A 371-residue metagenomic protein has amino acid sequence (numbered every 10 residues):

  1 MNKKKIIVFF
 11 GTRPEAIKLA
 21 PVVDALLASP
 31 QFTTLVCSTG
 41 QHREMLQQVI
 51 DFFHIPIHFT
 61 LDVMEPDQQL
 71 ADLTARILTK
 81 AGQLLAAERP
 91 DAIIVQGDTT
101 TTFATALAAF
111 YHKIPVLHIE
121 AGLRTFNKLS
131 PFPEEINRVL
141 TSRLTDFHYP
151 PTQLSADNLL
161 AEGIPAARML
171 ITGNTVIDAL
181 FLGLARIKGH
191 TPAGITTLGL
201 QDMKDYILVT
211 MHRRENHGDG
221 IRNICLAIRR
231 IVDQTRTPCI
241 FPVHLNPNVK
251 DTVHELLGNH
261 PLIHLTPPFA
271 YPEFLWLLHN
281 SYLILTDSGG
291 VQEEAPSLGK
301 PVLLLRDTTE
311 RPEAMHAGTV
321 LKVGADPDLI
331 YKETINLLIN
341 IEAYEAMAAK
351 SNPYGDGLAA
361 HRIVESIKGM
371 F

Functional and structural regions predicted by a protein language model:
P30-R76, K80: Conserved nucleotide-sugar phosphate-binding/catalytic loop shared by glycosyltransferases and other
C37-T39, R43-E44, L144-D219, V323 (+2 more regions): A nucleotide-sugar donor-handling region in carbohydrate enzymes
H42-R43, Q47-V49, Q68, K188-N280: Donor-nucleotide binding loops and adjacent catalytic segments primarily of GT-B fold Leloir glycosyltransferases
I94-H112: An aromatic- and histidine-rich active-site surface loop
V95-Q96, H118-A121, H148, W276-M315: A donor-sugar binding/catalytic signature common to diverse glycosyltransferases and related nucleotide-sugar
H118-F132, D146: A short, histidine- and acid-enriched strand-loop-helix "catalytic/donor-clamping" loop that lines the nucleotide-sugar
E135-F147: Membrane-proximal helix-turn-helix segments that form the acceptor-binding/catalytic region of lipid-linked
L154, H190, L321-F371: Leloir-type glycosyltransferase catalytic cores
